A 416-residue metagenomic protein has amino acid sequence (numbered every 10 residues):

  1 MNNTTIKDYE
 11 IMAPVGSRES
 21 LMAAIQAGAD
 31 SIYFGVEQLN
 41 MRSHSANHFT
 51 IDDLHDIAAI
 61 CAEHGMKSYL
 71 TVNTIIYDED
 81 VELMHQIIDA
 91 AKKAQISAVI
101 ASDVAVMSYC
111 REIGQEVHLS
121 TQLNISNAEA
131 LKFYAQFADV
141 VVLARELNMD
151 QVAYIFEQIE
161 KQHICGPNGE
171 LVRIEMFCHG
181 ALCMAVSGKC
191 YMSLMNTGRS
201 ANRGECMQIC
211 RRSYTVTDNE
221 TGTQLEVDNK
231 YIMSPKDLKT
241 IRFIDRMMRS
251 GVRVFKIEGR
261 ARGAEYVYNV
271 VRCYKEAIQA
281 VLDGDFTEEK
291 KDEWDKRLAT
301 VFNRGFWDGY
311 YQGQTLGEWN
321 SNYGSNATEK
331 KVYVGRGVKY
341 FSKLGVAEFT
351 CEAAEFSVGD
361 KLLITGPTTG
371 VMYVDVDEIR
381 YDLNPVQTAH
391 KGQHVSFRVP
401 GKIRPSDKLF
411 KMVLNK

Functional and structural regions predicted by a protein language model:
M1-A27, S31-S43, I57-A58, H64-T74 (+6 more regions): Surface-exposed amphipathic alpha-helical tracts and adjacent flexible/coil segments at the periphery of soluble enzymes
A46-H55: Aromatic- and glycine-enriched glycan-recognition loops and surfaces that form the carbohydrate-binding subsites
M84-S120: Well-ordered mid-protein domain cores that form the structural environment of catalytic cofactors
S126-L131: Short, glycine/polar-rich helix-capping loops at beta-to-alpha or helix-loop-helix junctions that flank or form
